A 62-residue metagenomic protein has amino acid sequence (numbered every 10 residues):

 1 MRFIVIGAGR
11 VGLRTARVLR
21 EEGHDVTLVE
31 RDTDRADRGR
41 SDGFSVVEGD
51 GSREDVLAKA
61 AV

Functional and structural regions predicted by a protein language model:
M1-V62: Cytosolic regulatory regions of ion transport systems
